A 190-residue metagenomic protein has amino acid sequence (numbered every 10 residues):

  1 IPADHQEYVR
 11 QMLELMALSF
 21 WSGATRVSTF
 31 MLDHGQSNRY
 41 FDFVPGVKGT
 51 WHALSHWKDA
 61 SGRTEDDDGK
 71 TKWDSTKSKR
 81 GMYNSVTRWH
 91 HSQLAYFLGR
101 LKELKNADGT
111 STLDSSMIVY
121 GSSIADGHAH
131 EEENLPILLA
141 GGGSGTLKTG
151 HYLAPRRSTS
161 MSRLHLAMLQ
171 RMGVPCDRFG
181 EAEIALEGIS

Functional and structural regions predicted by a protein language model:
I1-S190: Ligand-binding pockets and gating/stacking loops
